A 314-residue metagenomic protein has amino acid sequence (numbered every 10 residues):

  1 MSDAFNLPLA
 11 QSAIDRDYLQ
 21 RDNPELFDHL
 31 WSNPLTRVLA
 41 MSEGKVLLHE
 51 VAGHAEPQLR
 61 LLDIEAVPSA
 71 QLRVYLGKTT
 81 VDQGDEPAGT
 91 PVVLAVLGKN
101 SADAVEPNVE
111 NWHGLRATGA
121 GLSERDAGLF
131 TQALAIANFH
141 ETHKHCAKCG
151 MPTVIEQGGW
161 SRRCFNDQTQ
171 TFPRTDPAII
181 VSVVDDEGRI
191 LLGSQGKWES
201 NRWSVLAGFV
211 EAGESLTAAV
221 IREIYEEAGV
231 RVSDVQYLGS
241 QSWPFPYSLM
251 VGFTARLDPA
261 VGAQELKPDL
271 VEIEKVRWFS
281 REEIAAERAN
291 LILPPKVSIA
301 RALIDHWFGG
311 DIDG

Functional and structural regions predicted by a protein language model:
M1-L122, D313: N-terminal alpha-helical interaction blocks
E56-R60, S161-N166, V235: Short Pro/Gly-enriched beta-strand edge/turn motifs at strand-loop
V67-G121, V210-S298, L303-W307, G314: Unchanged
T131-V184: Cys/His-rich short segments
T142, P177, D186, E199 (+2 more regions): A generic structural signal for well-ordered coil/turn residues at beta-strand boundaries that shape enzyme active-site
G158, T175-D176, S204, Y247-S248 (+1 more regions): Short glycine/proline-enriched turns and hinge-like loops at secondary-structure junctions
S161-S204, F209, R231, A255-L257: N-terminal strand-loop-strand
